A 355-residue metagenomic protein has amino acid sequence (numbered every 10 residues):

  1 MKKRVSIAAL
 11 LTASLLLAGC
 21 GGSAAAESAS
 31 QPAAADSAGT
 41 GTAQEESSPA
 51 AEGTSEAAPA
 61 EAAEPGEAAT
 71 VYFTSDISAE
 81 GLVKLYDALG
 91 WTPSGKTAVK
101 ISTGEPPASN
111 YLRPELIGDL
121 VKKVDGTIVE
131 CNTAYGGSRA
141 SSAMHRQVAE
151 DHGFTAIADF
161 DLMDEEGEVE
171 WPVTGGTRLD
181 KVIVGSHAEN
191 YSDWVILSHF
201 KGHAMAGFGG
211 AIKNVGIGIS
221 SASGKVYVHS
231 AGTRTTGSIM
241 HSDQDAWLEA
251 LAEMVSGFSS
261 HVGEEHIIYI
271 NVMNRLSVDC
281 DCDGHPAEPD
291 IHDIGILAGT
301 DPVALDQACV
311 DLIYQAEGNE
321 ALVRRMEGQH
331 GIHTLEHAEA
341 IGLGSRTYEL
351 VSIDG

Functional and structural regions predicted by a protein language model:
M1-A8: Bacterial N-terminal signal peptides that target proteins for export
L10-A13: Hydrophobic helical h-region of N-terminal Sec-dependent signal peptides in bacterial secretory/periplasmic proteins
L15-G19: C-terminal motif of bacterial Sec signal peptides marking the signal peptidase cleavage site
G21-A24: Bacterial signal peptide processing site
A26-A63: Low-complexity, Pro/Thr/Ser/Glu-rich flexible segments characteristic of extracytoplasmic/periplasmic regions
E64-G355: Extended, low-polarity segments enriched in aliphatic/aromatic residues
